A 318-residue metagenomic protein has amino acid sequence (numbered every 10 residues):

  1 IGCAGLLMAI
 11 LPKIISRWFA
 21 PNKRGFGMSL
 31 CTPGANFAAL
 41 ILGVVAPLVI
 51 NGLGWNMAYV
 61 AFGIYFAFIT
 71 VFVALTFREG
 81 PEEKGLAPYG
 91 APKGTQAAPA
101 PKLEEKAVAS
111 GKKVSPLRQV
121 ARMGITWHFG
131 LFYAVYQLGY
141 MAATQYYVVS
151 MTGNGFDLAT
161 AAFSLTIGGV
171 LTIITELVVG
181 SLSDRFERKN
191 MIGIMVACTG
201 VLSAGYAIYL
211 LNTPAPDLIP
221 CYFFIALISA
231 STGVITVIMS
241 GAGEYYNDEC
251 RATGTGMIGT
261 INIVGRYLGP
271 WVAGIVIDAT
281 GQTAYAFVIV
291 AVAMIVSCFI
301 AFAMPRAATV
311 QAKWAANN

Functional and structural regions predicted by a protein language model:
I1-G34: Cytoplasmic helix-loop-helix junction between adjacent transmembrane helices in 12-TM secondary transporters
C31-E82: Helix-loop-helix hairpin linking two adjacent transmembrane segments in secondary transporters
I64-Q96, I300-P305: C-terminal membrane-cytosol helix-exit motif in multi-pass small-molecule transporters
L86-H128: Juxtamembrane intracellular "pre-TM" segments in multi-pass secondary transporters
M123-E176, M239: Extracytoplasmic gate region of multi-pass secondary transporters
E176-E187, I277: Helix-to-loop junctions at the C-terminal end of transmembrane segments in multipass secondary transporters
R188-G241: C-terminal transmembrane helical hairpin of 12-TM major facilitator-type secondary transporters
G243-Q282: A late C-terminal transmembrane helix in Major Facilitator Superfamily
